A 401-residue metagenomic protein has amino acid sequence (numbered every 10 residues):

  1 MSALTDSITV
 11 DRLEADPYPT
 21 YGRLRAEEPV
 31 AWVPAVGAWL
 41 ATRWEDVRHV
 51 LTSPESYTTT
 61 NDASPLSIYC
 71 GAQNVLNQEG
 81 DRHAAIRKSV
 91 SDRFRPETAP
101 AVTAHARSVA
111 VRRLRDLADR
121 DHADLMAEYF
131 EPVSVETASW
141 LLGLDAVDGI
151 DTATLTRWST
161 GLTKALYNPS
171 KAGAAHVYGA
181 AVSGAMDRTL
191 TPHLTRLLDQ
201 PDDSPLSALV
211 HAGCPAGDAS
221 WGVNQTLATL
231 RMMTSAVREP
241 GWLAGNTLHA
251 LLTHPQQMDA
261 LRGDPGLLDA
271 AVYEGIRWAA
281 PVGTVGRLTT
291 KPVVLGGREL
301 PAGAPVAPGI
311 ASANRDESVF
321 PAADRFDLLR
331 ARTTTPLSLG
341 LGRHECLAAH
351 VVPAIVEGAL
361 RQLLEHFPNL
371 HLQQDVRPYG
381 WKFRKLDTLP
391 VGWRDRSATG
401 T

Functional and structural regions predicted by a protein language model:
M1-T401: Cytochrome P450
